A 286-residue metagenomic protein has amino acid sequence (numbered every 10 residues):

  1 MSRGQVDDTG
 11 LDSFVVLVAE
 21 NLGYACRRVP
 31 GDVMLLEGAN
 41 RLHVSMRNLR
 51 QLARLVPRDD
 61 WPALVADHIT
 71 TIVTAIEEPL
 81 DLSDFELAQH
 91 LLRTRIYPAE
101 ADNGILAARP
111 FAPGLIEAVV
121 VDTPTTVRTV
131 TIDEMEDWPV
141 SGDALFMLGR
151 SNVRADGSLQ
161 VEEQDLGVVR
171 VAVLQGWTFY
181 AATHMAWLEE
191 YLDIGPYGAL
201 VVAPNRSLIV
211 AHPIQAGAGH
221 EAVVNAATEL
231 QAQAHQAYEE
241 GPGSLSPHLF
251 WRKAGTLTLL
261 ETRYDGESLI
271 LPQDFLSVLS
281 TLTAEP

Functional and structural regions predicted by a protein language model:
M1-T9: A short, highly charged nucleic-acid-interacting micro-segment common to nuclease and nuclease-linked defense proteins
G10-S13, V18: N-terminal basic/disordered segments at the start of proteins
L17, L22, P30-T178: Charged, alpha-helical interface segments at or near domain boundaries
E20-V29, E189-L192, E239-E240: Short linear motifs in intrinsically disordered
R28-V33, A203-S207: Short Gly/Ser/Thr- and Asp/Glu-enriched loop/turn motifs at secondary-structure junctions
L42-N48, W187, P272-F275: Helix N-cap / beta->alpha transition motif
V171-D193, Y197: Aromatic/basic-lined ligand-recognition segments that form π-stacking hydrophobic pockets flanked by Lys/Arg to engage
G195, L200-V201, N205-P286: C-terminal structured domains
